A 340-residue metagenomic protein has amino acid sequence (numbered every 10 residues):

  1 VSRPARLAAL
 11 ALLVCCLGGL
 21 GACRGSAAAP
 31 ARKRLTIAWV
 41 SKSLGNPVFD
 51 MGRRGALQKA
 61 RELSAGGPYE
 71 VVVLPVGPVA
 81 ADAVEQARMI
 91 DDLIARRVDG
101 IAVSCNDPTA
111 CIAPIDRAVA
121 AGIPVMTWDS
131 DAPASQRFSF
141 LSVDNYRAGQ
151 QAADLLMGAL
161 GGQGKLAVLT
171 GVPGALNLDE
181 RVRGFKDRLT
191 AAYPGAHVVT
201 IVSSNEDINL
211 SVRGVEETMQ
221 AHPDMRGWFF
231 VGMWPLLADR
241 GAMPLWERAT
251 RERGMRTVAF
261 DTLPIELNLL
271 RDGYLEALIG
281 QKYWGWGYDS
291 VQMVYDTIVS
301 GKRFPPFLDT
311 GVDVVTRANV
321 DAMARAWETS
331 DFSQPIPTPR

Functional and structural regions predicted by a protein language model:
V1-T36, I94-A95, D116-I123, T338-R340: Short, low-complexity disordered leader/linker segments with a strong preference for bacterial N-terminal type II
C23, R32-K33, L176-N177, L189-T190 (+1 more regions): Hinge/cleft segment of the Venus flytrap/periplasmic-binding protein
V40-R53, V73-E85, N106-D107, S130 (+6 more regions): Hinge/beta->alpha junction and helix N-cap segments in small-molecule ligand-binding domains
R54-V73, T190-A196: Signal peptide-proximal N-terminal region of secreted/periplasmic/extracellular or secretory-lumen proteins
I94, L156-G161, M219, S290-K302: Short, hydrophobic alpha-helical segments
I94-A95, G100-V119, F185, S204-L269: Hydrophobic alpha-helical
R97-G100, A121-V125, G162-K165, A192-H197 (+3 more regions): Loop/turn elements at helix/coil->beta-strand transitions in domains of secreted/extracellular proteins
P108-R147, L155, K165, G171 (+2 more regions): Flexible loop/hinge segments that line or gate small-molecule binding clefts
